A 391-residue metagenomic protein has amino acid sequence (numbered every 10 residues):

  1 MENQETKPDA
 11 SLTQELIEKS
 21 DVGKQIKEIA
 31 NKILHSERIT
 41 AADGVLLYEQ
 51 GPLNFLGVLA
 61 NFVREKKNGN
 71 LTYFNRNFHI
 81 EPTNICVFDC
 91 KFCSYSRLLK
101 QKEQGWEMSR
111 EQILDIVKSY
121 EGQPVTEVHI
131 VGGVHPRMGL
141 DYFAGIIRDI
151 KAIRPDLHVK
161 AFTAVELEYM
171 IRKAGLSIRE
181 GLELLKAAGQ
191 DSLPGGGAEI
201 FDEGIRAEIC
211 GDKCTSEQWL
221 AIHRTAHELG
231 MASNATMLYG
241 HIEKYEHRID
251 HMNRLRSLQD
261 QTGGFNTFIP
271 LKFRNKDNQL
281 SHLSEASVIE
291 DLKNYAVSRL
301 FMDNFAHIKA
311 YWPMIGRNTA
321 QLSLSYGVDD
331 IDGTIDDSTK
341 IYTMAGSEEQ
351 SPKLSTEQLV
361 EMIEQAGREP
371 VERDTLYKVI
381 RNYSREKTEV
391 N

Functional and structural regions predicted by a protein language model:
M1-P52, D115, E121, N253 (+1 more regions): Auxiliary Fe-S-binding modules of radical SAM enzymes
D21, L46, R97-T236, H241-D250 (+1 more regions): Conserved Radical SAM active-site core
S36, A60, C90, I130 (+5 more regions): Conserved, mostly hydrophobic/aromatic
F55-L99, G105-V131: N-terminal pre-triad scaffold of radical SAM enzymes
K67, Q123, R154, G230 (+2 more regions): A structural signal for short coil/turn segments at secondary-structure junctions
T72, R76, C86-V87, C93-R97 (+4 more regions): Mobile, glycine- and charge-enriched loop segments and immediately flanking short secondary-structure elements within
T72-I80, V128, V159-T163, L193-G195 (+4 more regions): Hydrophobic faces of well-ordered beta-strands that scaffold small-molecule active sites in alpha/beta enzyme cores
R76-F78, Q101, V131-D141, E203 (+2 more regions): Glycine-rich, proline-tolerant flexible connector loops at the mouths of alpha/beta enzymes
